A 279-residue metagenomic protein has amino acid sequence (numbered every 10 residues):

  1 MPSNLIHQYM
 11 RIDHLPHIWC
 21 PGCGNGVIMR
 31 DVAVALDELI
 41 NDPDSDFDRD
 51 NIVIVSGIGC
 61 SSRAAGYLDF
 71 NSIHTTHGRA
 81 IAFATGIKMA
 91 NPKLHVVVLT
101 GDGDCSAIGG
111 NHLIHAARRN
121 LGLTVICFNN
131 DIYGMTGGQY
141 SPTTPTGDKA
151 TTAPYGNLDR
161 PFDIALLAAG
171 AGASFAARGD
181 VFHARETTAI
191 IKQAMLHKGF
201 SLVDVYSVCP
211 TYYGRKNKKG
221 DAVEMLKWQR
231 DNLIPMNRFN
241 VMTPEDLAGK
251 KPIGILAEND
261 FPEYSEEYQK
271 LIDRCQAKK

Functional and structural regions predicted by a protein language model:
M1-P2, H14-L15, S207-K279: Flexible, low-complexity linker and terminal segments
S3-T76: Active-site diphosphate/adenylate-binding microenvironment
L15, F47-I52, A90-V96, R118-T124 (+4 more regions): Short coil/turn connectors at secondary-structure junctions
V55-G134: Thiamine diphosphate
I58-C60, N130-I132, H183, Y206-Y212 (+1 more regions): Glycine-rich beta-alpha junction loops
N71-S72, A116, S141-P145, A194 (+1 more regions): Short, hinge-like loop/turn segments at secondary-structure boundaries
K93, S141-Q193: Conserved thiamine diphosphate
L167-V181, K198-K216: Active-site rim beta-loop-alpha module in soluble metabolic enzymes
